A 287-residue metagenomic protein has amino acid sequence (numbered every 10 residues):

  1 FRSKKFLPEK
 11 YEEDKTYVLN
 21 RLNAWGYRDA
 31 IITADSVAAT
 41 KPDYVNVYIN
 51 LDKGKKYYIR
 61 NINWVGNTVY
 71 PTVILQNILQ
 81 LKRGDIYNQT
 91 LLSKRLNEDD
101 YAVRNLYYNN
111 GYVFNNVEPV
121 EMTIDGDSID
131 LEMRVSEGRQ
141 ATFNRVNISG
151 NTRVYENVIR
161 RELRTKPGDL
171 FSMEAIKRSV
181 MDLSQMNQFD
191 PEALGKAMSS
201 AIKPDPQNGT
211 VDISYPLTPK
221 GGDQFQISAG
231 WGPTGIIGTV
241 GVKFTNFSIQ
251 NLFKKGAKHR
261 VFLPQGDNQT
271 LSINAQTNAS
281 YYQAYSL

Functional and structural regions predicted by a protein language model:
F1-G235, K254-Y282: Periplasmic polypeptide-binding modules associated with outer-membrane biogenesis and secretion
A229, V240-F244, L287: Residues on the lipid-exposed face of transmembrane beta-strands in outer-membrane beta-barrel proteins
P233-I236, T245-I249: C-terminal, active-site-flanking charged/polar segments
G238-G241, Q250-K254: Hydrophobic alpha-helical membrane segments
